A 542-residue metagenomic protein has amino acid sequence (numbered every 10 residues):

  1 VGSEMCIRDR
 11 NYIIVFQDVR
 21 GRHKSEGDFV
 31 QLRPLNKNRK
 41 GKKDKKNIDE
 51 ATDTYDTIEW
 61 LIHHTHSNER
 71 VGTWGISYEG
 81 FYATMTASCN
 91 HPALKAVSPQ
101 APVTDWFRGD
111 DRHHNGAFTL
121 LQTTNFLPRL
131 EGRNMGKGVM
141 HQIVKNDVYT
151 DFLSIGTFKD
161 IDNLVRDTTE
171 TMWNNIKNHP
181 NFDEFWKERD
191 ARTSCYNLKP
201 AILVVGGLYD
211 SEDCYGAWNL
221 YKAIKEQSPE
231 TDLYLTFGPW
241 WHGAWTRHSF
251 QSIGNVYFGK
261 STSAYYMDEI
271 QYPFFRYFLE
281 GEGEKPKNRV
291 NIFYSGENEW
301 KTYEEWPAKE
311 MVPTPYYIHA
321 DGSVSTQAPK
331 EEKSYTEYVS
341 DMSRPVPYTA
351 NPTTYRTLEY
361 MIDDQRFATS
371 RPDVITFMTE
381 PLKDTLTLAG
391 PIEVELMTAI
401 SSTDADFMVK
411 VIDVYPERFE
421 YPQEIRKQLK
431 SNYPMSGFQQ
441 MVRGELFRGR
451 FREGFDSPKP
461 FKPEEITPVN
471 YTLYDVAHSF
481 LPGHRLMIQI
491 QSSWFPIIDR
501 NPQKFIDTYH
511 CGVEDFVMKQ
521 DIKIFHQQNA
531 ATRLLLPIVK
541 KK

Functional and structural regions predicted by a protein language model:
V1-I7: Short, small-residue-biased leader/transition segments that mark boundaries at the very start of proteins
S3, R33-K40, D44-N47, A51 (+1 more regions): Accessory cap/linker subdomain of secreted extracellular hydrolases
N11-K24: Conserved alpha/beta-hydrolase
V30-D49, D56-G72, S77: Gly/Ser-rich "nucleophile elbow"/oxyanion-hole loop immediately N-terminal to the catalytic nucleophile in hydrolases
G75-M85: Glycine-rich nucleophile elbow surrounding the catalytic serine of serine-hydrolase chemistry
L198, V204-G206: Short beta-strand/loop motif that positions the catalytic acidic residue of the alpha/beta-hydrolase fold
S211-W218: Conserved alpha/beta-hydrolase "acid-adjacent" motif
V256-K260, A264-I270, F278-K542: Glycine/threonine-rich phosphate-binding loop and adjacent beta-strand/alpha-helix elements that clamp
